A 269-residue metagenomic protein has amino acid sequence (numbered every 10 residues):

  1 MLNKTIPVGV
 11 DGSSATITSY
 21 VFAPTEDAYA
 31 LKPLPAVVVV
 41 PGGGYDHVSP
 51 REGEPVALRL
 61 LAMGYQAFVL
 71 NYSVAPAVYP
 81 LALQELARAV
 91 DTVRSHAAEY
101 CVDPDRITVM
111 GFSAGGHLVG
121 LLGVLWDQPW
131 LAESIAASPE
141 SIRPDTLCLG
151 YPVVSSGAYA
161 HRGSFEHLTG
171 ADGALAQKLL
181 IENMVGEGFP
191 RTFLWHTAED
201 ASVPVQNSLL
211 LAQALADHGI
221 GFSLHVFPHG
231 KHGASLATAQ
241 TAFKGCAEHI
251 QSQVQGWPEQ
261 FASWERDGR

Functional and structural regions predicted by a protein language model:
M1-K32, R162: N-terminal cap/lid segment of alpha/beta-hydrolase-fold proteins
L31, P50-F68: Short amphipathic alpha-helix adjacent to the substrate-entry channel of hydrolases
P33-G42: Short beta-strand element of the alpha/beta-hydrolase
V48-P50, L70-P104: Catalytic nucleophile-loop/oxyanion-hole region of alpha/beta-hydrolase and closely related hydrolase-like folds
D91-S164, A176-Q177: Primarily recognizes the serine-hydrolase "nucleophile elbow" in alpha/beta-hydrolase and SGNH/GDSL folds
G188, L194-H196, D200: Short beta-strand/loop motif that positions the catalytic acidic residue of the alpha/beta-hydrolase fold
A201-L210: Conserved alpha/beta-hydrolase "acid-adjacent" motif
Q213-R269: C-terminal catalytic histidine-bearing segment of alpha/beta-hydrolase fold enzymes
